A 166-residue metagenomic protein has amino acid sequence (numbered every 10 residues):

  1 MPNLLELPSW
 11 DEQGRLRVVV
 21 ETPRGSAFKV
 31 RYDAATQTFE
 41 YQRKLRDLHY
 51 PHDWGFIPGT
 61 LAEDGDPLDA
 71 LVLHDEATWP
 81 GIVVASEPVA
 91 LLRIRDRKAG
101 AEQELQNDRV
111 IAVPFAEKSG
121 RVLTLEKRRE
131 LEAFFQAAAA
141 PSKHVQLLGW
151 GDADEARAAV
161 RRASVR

Functional and structural regions predicted by a protein language model:
M1-R166: Hydrophobic N-terminal alpha-helices or hydrophobic patches in metabolic proteins across all domains of life
